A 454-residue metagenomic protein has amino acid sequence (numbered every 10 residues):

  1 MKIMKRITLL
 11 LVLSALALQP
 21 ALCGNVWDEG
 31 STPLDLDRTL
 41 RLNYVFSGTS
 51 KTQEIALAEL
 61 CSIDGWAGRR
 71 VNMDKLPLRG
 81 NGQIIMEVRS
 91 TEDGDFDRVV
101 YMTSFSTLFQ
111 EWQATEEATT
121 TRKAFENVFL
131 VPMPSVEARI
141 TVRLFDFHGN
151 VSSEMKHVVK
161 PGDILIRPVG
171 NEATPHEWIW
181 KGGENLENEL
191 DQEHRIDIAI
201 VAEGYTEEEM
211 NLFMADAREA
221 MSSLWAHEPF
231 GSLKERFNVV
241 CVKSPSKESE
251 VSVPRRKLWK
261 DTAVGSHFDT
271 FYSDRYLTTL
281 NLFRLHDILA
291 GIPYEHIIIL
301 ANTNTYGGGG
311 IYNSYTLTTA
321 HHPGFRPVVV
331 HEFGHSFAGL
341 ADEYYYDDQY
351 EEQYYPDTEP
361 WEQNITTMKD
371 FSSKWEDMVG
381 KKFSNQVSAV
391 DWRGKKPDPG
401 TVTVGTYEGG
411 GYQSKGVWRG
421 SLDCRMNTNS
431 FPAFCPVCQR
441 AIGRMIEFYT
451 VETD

Functional and structural regions predicted by a protein language model:
I7-A17: Sec-dependent N-terminal signal peptides
P20-G24: Boundary at the C-terminal end of the N-terminal hydrophobic targeting segment
W27, P33-F46, S50-L57, Y344-D454: Replace "(M1/M4/M9/M12/WLM)" with "(e.g., M1/M4/M8/M9/M12/M26/WLM)" and add "not limited to" to clarify scope
L34-R167: Beta-strand-enriched, solvent-exposed domains that form extended recognition/catalytic surfaces
I164-A226, C241-V251: Fold-level signature of zinc-dependent metallopeptidase catalytic domains
L212-F213, G309-V330: Short pre-active-site segment immediately N-terminal to the catalytic Zn-binding motif
R236-Y312: Active-site-proximal segments of metallohydrolase catalytic domains
R326-E343: Active-site recognition of the HExxH zinc-binding catalytic motif
